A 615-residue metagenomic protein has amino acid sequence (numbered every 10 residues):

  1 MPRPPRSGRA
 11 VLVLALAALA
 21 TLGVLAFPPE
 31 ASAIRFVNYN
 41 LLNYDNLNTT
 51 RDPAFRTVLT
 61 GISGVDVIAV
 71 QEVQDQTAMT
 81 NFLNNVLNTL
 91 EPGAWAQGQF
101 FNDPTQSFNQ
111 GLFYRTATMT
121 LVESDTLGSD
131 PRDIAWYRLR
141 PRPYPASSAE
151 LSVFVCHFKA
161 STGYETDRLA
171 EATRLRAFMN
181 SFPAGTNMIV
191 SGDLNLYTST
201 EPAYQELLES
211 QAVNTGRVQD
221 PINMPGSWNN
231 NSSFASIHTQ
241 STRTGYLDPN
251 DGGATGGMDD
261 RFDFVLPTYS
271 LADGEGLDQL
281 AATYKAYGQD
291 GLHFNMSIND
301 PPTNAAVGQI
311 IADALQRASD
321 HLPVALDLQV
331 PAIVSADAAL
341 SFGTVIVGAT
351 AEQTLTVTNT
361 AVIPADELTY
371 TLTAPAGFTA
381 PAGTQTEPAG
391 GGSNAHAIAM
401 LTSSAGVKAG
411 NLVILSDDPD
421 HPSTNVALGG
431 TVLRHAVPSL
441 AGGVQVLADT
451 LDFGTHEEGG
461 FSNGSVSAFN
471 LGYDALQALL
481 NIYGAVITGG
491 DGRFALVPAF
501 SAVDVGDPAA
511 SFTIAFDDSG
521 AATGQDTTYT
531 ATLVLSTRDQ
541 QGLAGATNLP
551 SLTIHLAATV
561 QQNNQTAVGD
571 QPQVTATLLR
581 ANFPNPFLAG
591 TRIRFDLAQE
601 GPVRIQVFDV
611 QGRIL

Functional and structural regions predicted by a protein language model:
M1-R9: N-terminal secretory signal peptides that target proteins for export/translocation
V13-V24: Bacterial N-terminal signal peptides
A31-A332: Divalent cation-coordinating acidic motifs and surrounding scaffolds that mediate Ca2+/Mg2+/Mn2+/Zn2+-dependent binding
E72, N359-A361, M400-S404, S416-D418 (+2 more regions): Non-cytosolic beta-sheet module surface loops
L328-G383, K408-P498, Q525, V534-V574: Long, low-complexity ectodomains and other extracytoplasmic segments of secretory-pathway proteins
A395-A409, A510-T530: Extracellular/luminal low-complexity segments enriched in Ser/Thr/Pro
A567-F608: Glycine-centered coil/turn sites that cap beta-strands in beta-rich domains
